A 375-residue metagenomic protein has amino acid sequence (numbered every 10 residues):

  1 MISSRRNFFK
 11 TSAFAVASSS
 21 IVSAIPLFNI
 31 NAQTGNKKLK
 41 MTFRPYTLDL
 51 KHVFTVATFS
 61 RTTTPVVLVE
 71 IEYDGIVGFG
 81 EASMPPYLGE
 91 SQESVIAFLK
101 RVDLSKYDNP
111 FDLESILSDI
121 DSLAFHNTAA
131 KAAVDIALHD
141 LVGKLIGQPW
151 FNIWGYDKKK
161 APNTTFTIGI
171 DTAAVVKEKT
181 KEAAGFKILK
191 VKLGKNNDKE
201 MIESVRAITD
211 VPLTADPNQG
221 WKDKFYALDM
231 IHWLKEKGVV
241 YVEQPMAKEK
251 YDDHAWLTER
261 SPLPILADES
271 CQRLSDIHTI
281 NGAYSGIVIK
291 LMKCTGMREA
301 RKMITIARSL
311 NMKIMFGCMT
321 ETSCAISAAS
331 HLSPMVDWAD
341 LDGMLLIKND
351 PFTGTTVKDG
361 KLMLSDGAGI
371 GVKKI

Functional and structural regions predicted by a protein language model:
M1-S4: N-terminal secretory signal peptides
N7-N29: N-terminal export signals
G35-F43, F59, E72, V77-L145: Metal- or metallocofactor-binding catalytic centers and their adjacent structured scaffolds across diverse enzyme
N36-L48, V66, D74, M319-I375: Flexible C-terminal active-site loop/helix
T47-T55: Short Pro/Gly-enriched beta-strand edge/turn motifs at strand-loop
V69, G75, V134, G147 (+5 more regions): Conserved, mostly hydrophobic/aromatic
W150-S261: Metal-dependent enolase-superfamily TIM-barrel catalytic cores that perform enediolate-based chemistry
D252-D253, R260, S270-L341: Catalytic alpha/beta core domains of metabolic enzymes, predominantly
